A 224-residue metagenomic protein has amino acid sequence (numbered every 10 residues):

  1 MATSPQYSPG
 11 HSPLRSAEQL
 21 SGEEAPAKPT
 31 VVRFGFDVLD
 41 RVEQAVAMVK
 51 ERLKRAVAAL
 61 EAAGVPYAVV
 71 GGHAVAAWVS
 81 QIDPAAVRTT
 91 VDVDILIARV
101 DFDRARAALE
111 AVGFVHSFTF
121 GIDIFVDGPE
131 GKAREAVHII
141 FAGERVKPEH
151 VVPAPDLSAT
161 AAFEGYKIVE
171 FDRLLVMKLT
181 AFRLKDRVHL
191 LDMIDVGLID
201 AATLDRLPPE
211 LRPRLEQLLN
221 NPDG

Functional and structural regions predicted by a protein language model:
A2-G224: Compositionally biased terminal segments of proteins
